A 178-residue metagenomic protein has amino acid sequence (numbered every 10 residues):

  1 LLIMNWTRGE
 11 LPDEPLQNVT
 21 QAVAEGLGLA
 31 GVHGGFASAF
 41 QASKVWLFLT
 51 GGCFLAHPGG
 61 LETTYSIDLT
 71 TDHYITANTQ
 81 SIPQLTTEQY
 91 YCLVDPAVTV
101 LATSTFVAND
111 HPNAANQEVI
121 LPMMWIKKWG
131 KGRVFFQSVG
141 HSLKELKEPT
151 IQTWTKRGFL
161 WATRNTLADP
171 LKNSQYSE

Functional and structural regions predicted by a protein language model:
L1-N5, F136: Structural motif
M4, R8-N78: A glycine-rich, often tryptophan-bearing local segment used as a flexible ligand/cofactor-contacting loop or short
L16-T20, Y90, F159: Short amphipathic alpha-helical segments and helix-helix/interface helices
G28-A30, L101, F135: Structural detector of well-ordered beta-strand residues that form the stable sheet scaffold of enzyme domains
G34, T103-T105, S138-G140: Short, well-ordered beta-to-alpha junction loops that form the rim of enzyme active sites and present histidine/acidic
W46-C53, P83-L85, Y91-T99, G140 (+1 more regions): Oxidoreductase and adenylate-handling cofactor-binding alpha/beta cores
L55-G130: Catalytic beta-strand/loop cores that center a nucleophilic Ser/Cys/Thr and support acyl-enzyme chemistry
A108-D110, A114-M123, K128-E178: Extracellular ligand-binding/catalytic regions of CAZymes and related secreted enzymes and adhesion modules
